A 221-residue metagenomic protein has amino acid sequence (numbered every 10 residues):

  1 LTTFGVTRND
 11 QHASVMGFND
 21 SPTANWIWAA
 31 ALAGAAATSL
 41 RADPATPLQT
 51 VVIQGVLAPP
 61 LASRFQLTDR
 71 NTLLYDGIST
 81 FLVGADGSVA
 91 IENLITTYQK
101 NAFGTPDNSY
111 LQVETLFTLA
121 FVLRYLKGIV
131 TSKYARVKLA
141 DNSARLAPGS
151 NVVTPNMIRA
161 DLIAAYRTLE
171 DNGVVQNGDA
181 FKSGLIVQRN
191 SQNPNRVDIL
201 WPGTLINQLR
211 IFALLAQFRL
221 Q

Functional and structural regions predicted by a protein language model:
L1-P59: A glycine-rich, acidic short-motif signal
Q54-V56, P60-Q221: Structured, hydrophobic secondary-structure cores that serve as assembly/anchoring elements
